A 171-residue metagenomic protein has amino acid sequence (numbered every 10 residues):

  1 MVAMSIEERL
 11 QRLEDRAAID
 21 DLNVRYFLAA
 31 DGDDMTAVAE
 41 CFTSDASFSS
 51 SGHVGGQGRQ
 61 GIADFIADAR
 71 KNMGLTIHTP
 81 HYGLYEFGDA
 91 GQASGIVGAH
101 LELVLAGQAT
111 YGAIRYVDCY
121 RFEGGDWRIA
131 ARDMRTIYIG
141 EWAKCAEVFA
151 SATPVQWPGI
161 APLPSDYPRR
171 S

Functional and structural regions predicted by a protein language model:
M1-G32, T36, E40: Short, low-complexity N-terminal intrinsically disordered segments enriched in polar/charged residues
I6, F48, K71, G98-Q108 (+3 more regions): Extracellular/periplasmic carbohydrate-active domains that bind, remodel, or depolymerize complex polysaccharides
A30, F42, A99-L101, D133-T136: Short beta-strand segments enriched in hydrophobic/aromatic residues within well-folded beta-rich domains
M35-L105: A solvent-exposed, acidic/Ser-Thr-rich amphipathic alpha-helical stretch
H78-P80, T110-V117: Short, surface-exposed coil-to-beta transition loops
Q92-S94, R115-E147: Short beta-strand edge/turn micro-motifs at domain boundaries
Q108-A109, R121: Short aromatic-glycine motifs in intrinsically disordered, low-complexity regions
G140-S171: Acidic/histidine-enriched, glycine/proline-rich intrinsically disordered or flexible terminal extensions
